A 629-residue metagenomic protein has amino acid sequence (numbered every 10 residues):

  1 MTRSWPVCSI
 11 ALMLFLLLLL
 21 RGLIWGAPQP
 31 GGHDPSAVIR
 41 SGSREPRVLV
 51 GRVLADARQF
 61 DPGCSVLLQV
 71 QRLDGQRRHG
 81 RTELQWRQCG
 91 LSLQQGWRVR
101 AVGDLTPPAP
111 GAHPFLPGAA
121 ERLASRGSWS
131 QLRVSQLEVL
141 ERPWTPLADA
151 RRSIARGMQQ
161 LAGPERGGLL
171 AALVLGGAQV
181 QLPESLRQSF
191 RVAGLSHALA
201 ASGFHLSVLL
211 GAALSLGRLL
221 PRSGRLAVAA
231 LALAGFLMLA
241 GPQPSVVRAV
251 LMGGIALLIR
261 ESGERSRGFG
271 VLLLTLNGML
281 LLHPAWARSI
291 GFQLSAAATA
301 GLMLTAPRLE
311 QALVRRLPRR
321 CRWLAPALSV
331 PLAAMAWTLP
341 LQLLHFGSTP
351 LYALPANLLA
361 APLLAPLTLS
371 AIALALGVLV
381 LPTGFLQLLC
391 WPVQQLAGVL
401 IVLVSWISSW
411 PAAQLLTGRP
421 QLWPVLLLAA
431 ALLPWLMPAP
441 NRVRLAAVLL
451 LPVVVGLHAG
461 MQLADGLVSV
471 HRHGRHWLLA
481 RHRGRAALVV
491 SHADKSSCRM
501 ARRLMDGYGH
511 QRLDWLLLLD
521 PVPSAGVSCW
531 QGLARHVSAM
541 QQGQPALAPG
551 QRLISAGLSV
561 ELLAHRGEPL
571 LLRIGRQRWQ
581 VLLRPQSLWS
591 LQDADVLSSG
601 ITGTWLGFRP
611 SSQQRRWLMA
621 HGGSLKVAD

Functional and structural regions predicted by a protein language model:
M1-S9: Extracellular/lumenal glycan-associated context and N-glycosylation machinery
C8-H197, R499, R503, P521 (+2 more regions): Membrane-interface helix/helix-cap signal primarily in integral membrane proteins
S9-M13, L17, L132, L182-A353 (+1 more regions): Hydrophobic alpha-helical transmembrane segments in multi-pass membrane proteins
G51, G103, L173, S202 (+7 more regions): Divalent metal-coordination and catalytic microenvironments
L195-L220, L513-L533, T604-R615: Di-metal (Zn2+ and/or Mg2+/Mn2+) metal-binding site signature of metallo-dependent hydrolases with the MBL/beta-CASP
L280, P284-R288, S405-A446, L451-W515 (+1 more regions): Core dinuclear metal-dependent hydrolase active-site scaffold
L302-A412: Alpha-helical transmembrane segments of multi-pass integral membrane proteins
